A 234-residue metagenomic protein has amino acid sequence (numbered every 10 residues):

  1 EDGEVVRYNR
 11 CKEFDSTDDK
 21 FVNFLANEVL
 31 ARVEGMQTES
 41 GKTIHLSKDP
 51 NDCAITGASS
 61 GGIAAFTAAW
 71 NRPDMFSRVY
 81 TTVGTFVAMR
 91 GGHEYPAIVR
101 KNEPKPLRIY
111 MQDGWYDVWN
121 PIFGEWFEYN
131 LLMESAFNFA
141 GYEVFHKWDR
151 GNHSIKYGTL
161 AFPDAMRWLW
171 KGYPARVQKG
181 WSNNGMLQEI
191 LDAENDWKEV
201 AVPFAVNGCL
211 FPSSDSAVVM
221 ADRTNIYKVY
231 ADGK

Functional and structural regions predicted by a protein language model:
E1-K179: Non-catalytic cap/lid and distal C-terminal segments of serine-dependent acyl enzymes
V177-K234: Sequence-structural signature of mature extracellular/luminal beta-sheet repeat domains, prominently beta-propellers
